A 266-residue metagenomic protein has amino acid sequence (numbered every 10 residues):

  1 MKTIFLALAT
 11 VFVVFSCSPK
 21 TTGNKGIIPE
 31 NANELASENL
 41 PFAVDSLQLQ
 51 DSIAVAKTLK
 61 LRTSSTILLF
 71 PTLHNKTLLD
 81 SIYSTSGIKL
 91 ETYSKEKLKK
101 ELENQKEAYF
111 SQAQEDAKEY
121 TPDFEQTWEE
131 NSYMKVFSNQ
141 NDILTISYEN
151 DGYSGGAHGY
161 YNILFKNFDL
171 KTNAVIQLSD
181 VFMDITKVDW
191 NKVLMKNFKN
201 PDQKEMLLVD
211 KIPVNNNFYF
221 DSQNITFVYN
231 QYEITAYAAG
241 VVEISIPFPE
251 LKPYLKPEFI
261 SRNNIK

Functional and structural regions predicted by a protein language model:
M1-F5, S18-K20: Positively charged n-region of N-terminal signal peptides that target proteins for export
F5-L6, M134: Generic detector of short alpha-helix boundary/capping microenvironments and adjacent low-complexity segments
V13-S16: C-terminal motif of bacterial Sec signal peptides marking the signal peptidase cleavage site
S18-K266: Compositionally biased intrinsically disordered regions enriched in Thr/Gly
